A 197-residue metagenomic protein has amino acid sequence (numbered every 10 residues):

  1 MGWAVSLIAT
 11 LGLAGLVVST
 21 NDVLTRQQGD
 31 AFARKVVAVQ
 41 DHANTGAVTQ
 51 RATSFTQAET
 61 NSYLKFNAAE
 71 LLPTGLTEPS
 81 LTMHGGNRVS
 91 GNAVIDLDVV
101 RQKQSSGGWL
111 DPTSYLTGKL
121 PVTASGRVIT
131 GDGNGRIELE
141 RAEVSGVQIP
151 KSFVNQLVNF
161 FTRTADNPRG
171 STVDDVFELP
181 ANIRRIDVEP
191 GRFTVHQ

Functional and structural regions predicted by a protein language model:
G2-S6, T10-Q197: Extracellular/lumenal and peripheral-membrane lipid-interaction modules
